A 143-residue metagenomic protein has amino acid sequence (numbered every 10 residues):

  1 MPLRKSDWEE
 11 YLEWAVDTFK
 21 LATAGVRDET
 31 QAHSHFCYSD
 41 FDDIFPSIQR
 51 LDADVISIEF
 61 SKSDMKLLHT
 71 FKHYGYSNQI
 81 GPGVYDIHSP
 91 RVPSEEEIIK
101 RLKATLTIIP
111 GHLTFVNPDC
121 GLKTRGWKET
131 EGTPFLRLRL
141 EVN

Functional and structural regions predicted by a protein language model:
M1-N143: Domain-level signal for soluble alpha/beta catalytic cores
